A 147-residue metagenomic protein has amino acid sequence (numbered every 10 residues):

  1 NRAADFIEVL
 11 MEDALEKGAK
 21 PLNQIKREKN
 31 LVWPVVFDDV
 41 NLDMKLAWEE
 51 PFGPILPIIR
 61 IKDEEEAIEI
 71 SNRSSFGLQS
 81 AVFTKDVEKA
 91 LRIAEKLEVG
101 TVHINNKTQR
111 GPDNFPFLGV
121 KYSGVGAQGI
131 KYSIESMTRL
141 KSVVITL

Functional and structural regions predicted by a protein language model:
N1-E8: Short beta-strand to alpha-helix junction loop
V9-L15: Helical element adjacent to the flavin cofactor pocket in flavoenzyme catalytic cores
K17, E28-L147: Conserved C-terminal structural/oligomerization subdomain of aldehyde/semialdehyde dehydrogenase
K20-I25: Diglycine-centered glycine-rich loop/turn motifs
